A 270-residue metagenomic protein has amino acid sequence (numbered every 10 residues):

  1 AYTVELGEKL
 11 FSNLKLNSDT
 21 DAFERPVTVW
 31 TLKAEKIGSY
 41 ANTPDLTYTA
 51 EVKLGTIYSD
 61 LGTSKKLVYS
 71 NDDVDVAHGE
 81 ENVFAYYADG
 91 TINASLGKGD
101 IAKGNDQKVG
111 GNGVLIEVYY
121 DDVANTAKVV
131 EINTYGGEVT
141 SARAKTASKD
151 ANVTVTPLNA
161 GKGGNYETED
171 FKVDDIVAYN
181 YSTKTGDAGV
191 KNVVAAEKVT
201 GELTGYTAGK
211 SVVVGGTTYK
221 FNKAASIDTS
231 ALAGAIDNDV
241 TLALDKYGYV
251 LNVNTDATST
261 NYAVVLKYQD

Functional and structural regions predicted by a protein language model:
A1-D270: ...the same signal can extend to comparable exposed beta-sheet modules with similar sequence chemistry even outside
